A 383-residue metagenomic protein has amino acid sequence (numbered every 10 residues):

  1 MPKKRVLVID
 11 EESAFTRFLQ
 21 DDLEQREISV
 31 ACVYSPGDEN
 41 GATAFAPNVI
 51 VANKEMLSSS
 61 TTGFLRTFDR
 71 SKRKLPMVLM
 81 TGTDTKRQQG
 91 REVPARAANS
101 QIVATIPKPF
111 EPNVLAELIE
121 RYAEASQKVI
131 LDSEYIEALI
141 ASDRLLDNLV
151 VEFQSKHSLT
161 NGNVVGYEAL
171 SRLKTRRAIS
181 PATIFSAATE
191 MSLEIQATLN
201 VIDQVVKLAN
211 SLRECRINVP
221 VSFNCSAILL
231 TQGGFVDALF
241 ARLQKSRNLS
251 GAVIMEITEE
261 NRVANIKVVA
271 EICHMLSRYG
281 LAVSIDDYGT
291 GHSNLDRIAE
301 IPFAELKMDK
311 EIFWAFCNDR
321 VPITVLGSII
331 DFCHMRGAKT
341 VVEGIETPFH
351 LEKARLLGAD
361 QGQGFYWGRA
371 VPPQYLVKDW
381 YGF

Functional and structural regions predicted by a protein language model:
P2-A14, L19-L23, I50: Conserved acidic segment of CheY-like receiver
P2-K3, F45-N48, M56, T83 (+6 more regions): EAL-family c-di-GMP phosphodiesterase catalytic domain
C32-V49: Acidic, metal-coordinating helix/loop segments flanking the phosphotransfer/catalytic sites of two-component signaling
V51-K74, T83-G90, L326: Conserved phosphotransfer microenvironments
T62-G63, T83-A104, G358: Alpha4 helix (beta4-alpha4-beta5 surface) of REC/receiver domains from two-component response regulators
S71-V78, S100-I102, I195-Q196, I217-N218 (+2 more regions): His-Asp phosphorelay/catalytic-motif detector in bacterial-type signaling
I119-E134, G382-F383: The C-terminal output helix
S133-N248: Bacterial c-di-GMP phosphodiesterase EAL domain
